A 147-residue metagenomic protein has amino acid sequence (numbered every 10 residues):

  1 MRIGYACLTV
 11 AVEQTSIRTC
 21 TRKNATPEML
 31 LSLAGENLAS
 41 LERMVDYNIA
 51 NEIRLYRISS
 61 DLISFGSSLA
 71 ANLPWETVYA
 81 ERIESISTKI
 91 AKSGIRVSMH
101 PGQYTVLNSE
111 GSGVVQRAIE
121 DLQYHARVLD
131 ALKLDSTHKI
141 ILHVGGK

Functional and structural regions predicted by a protein language model:
M1-R96, Q103-N108, G113-Q116, D130-L134: Alpha/beta catalytic barrel-like cores
S98-H100, I141: Structural detector of well-ordered beta-strand residues that form the stable sheet scaffold of enzyme domains
I119: Carbohydrate-active enzymes and regulators
L122-K147: Eukaryote-skewed repeat-based solenoidal scaffolds used as protein-protein interaction platforms, primarily
